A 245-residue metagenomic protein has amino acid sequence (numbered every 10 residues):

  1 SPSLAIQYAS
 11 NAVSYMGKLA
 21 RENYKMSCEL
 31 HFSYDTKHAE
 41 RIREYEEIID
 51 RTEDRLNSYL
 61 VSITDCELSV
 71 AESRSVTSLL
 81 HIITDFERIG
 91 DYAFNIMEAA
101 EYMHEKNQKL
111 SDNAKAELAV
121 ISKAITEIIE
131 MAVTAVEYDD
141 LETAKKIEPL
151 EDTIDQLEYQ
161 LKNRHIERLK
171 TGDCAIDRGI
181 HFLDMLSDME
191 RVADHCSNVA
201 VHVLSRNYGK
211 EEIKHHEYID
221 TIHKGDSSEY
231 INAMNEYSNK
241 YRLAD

Functional and structural regions predicted by a protein language model:
S1-D245: Cytosolic, long alpha-helical scaffolding segments
